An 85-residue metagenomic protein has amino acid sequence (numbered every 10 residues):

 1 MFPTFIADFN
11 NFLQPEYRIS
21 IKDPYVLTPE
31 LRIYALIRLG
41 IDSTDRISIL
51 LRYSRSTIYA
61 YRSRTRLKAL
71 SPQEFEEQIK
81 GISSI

Functional and structural regions predicted by a protein language model:
P3-I85: Cytosolic nucleotide-binding catalytic cores of signal-transduction proteins
